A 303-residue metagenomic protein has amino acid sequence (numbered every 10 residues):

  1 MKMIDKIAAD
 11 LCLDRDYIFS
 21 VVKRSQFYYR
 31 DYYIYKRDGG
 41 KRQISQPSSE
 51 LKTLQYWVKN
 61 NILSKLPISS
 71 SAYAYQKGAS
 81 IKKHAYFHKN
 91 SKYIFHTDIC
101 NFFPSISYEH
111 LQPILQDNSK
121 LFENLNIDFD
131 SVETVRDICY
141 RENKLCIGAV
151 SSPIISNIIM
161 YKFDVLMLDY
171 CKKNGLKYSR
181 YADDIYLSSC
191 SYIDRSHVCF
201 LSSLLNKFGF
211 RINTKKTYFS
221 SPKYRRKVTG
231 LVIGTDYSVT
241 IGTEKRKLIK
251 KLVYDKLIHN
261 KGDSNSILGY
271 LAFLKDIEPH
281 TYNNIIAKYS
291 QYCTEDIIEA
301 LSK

Functional and structural regions predicted by a protein language model:
M1-Y35, K41-A149, I158-Y161, V165 (+1 more regions): Right-hand nucleic-acid polymerase module
L66, S70, C171-Y178: Long, hydrophobic, amphipathic alpha-helical segments used as structural scaffolds
H96-C100, G148, S152, K173-S189: Catalytic palm active-site di-aspartate
I155: "…together with the soluble PPM/PP2C metallo-phosphatase catalytic core" -> "…together with the soluble PPM/PP2C
